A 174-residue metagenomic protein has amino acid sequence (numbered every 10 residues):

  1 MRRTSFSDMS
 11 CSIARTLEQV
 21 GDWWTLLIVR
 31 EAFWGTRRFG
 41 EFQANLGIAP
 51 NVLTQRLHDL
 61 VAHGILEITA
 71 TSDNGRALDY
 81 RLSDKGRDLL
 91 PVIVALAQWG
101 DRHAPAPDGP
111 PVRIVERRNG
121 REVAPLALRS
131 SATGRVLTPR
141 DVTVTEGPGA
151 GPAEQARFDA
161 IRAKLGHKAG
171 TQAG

Functional and structural regions predicted by a protein language model:
M1-V20, A156-G174: N-terminal leader segment of winged-helix/HTH proteins
C11-A49: N-terminal helix-turn-helix DNA-binding core of bacterial DNA-binding proteins
T16, H63, V92-A95, W99-H103: Alpha-helical linker/hinge and terminal dimerization helices associated with HTH transcriptional regulators
G21, S72-I93: Basic, amphipathic "hinge/linker" alpha-helix immediately C-terminal to the N-terminal HTH DNA-binding motif
F39, Q43-T71, G75: Canonical helix-turn-helix DNA-binding module
Q98-G174: C-terminal regulatory/oligomerization modules of transcriptional regulators
